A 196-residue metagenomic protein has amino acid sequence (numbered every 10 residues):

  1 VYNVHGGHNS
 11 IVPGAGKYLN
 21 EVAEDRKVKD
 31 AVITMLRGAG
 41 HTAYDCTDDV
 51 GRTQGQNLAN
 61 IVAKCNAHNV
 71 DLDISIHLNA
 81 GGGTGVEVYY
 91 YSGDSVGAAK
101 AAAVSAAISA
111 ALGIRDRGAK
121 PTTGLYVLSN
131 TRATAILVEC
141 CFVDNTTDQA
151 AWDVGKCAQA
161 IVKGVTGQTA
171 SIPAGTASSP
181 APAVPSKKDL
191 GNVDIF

Functional and structural regions predicted by a protein language model:
V1-A59: Active-site histidine-acidic residue metal-binding/catalytic motifs, centered on HxH/HExxH-like signatures
N3, I11, N66-H68, L72-L78 (+1 more regions): Active-site-adjacent mobile loop/cap segments within catalytic or ligand-binding domains
N9-E21, N79-A103: A short, glycine/acidic-enriched catalytic loop
K27-R37, S95-G113, T147-G175: Long, well-ordered alpha-helical scaffolding segments within enzyme catalytic domains, especially pronounced
A43-Y44, G51-Q54, L58, C65 (+2 more regions): Internal alpha/beta domain cores that form substrate/cofactor-binding pockets in large enzymes and binding proteins
D49-G55, L112-S129: Short catalytic/ligand-gating loop segments at beta-alpha or beta-beta junctions within enzyme catalytic domains
S171-S186: Acidic, proline-/serine-/threonine-rich low-complexity intrinsically disordered repeat tracts
A183, D189-F196: Short, surface-exposed polybasic-aromatic patches that bind anionic ligands, especially phosphate groups
